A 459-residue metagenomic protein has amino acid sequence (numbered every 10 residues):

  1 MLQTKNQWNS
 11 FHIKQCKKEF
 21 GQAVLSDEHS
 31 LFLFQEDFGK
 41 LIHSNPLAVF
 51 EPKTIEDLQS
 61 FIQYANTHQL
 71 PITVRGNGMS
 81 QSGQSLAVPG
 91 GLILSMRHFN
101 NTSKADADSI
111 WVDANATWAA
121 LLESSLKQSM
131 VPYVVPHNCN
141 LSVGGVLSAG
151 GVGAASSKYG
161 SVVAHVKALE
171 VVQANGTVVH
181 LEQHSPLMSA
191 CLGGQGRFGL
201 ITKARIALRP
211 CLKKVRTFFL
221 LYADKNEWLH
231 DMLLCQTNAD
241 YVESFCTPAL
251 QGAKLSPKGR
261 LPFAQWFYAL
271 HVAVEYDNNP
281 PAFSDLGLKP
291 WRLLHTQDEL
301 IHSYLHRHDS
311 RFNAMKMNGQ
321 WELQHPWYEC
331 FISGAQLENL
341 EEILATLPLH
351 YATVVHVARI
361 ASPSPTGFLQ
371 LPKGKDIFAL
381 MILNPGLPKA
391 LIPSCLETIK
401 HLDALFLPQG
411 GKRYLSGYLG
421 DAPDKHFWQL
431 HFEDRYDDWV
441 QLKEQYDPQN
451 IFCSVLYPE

Functional and structural regions predicted by a protein language model:
M1-E459: Noncatalytic alpha-helical scaffold of FAD-dependent oxidoreductases
